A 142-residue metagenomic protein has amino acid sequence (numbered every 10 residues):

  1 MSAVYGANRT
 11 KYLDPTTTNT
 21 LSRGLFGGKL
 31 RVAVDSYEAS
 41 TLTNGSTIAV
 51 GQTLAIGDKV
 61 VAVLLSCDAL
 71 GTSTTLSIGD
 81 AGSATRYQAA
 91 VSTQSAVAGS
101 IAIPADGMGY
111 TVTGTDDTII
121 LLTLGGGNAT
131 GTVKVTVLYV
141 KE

Functional and structural regions predicted by a protein language model:
S2-E142: Surface-exposed, low-hydrophobicity beta-strand/loop segments enriched in small/polar/acidic residues
